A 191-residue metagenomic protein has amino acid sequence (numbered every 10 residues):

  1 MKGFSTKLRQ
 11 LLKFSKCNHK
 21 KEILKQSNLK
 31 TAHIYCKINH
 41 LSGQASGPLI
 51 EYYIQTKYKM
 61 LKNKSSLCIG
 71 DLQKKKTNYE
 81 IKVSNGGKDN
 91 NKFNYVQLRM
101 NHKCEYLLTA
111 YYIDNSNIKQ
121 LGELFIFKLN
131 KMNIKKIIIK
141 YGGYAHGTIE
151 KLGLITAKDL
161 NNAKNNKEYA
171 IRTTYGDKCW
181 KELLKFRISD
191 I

Functional and structural regions predicted by a protein language model:
M1-N78, K82-I191: Nucleic-acid endonuclease domains
